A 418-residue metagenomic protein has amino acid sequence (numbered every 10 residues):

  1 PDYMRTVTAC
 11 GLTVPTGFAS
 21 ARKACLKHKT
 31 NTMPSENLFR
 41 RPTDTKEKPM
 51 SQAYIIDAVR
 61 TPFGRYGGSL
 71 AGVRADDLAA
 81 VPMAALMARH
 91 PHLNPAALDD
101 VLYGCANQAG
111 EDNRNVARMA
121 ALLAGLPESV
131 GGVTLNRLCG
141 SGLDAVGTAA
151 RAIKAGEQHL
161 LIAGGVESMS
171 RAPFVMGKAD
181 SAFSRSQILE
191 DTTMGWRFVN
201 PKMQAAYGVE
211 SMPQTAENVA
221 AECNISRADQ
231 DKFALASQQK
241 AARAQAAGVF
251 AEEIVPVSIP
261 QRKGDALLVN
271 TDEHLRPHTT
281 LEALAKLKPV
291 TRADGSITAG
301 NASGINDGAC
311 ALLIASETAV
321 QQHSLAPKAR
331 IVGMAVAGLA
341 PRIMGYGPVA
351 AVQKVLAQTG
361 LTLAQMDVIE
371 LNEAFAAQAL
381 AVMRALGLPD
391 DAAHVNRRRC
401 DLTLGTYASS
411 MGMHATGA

Functional and structural regions predicted by a protein language model:
L12-M33, N37, R41-P42: N-terminal polybasic/positive-inside topogenic patches
P49-A120, A124, T215-R227, S237 (+5 more regions): Conserved active-site "lid/cap" helical segment
R60, G72, D76-V81, H92 (+3 more regions): N-terminal extracellular/periplasmic Venus flytrap/periplasmic-binding protein-like
V73, C105-L161, T193-W196, A206-M212 (+2 more regions): Conserved catalytic cysteine-centered active-site region of acyl-thioester-dependent Claisen-condensing enzymes
Y103, E217, Q261, V332-G417: Active-site pocket-lining segment
L135-E167, Q214, A220-V249, A311-T318 (+1 more regions): Active-site-proximal alpha-helical scaffold in enzymes
L160-N218: Flexible glycine-/small-residue-enriched beta->alpha junction loops that bind anionic phosphate/pyrophosphate groups
